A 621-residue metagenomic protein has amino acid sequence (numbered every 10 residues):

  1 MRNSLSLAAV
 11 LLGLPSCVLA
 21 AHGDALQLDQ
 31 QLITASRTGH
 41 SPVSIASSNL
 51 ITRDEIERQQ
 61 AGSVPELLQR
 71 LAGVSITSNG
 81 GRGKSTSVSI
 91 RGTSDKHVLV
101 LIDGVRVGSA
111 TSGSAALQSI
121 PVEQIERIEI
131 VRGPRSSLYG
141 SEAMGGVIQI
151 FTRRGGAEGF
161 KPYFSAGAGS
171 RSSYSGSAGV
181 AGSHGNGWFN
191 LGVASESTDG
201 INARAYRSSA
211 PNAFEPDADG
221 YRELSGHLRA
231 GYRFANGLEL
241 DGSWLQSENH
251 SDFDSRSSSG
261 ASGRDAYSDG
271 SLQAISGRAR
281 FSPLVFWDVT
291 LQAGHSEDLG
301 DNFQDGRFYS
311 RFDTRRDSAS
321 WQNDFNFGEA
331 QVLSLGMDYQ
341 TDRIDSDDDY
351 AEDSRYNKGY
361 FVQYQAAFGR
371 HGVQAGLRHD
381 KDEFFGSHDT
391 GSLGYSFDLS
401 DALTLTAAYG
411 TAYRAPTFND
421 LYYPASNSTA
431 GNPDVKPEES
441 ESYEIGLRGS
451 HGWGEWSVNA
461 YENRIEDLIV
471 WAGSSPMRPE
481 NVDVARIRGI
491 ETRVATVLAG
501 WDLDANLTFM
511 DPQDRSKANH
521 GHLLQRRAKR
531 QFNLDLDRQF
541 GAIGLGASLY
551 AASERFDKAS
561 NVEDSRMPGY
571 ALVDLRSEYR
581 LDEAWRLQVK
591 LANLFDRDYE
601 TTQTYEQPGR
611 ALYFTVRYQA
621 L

Functional and structural regions predicted by a protein language model:
L28-Q59, S87, D95: N-terminal periplasmic "start-of-domain" segments of outer-membrane beta-barrel proteins
P65-V105, S109: Extracytoplasmic beta-strand/coil segments of soluble accessory domains associated with Gram-negative outer-membrane
V105-R132: Short acidic/polar hinge/loop motifs at secondary-structure boundaries that mediate gating or recognition
S136-S137, Q149, G155-G159, Y163-G167 (+2 more regions): Periplasmic-side early beta-strands and strand-to-turn transitions of outer-membrane beta-barrels
G231-N249, A266-D398, G454-A460, V497 (+1 more regions): Face-selective signature of the C-terminal outer-membrane beta-barrel domain
S259-S282, F312-R315, E383-F384, D398 (+6 more regions): Outer-membrane beta-barrel signature, preferentially recognizing the C-terminal barrel domain of Gram-negative
E329, L333, A367-R370, A460-R464 (+4 more regions): Gram-negative outer-membrane beta-barrel transporters
G446-R448, P608-L621: Outer-membrane beta-barrel "beta-signal"
